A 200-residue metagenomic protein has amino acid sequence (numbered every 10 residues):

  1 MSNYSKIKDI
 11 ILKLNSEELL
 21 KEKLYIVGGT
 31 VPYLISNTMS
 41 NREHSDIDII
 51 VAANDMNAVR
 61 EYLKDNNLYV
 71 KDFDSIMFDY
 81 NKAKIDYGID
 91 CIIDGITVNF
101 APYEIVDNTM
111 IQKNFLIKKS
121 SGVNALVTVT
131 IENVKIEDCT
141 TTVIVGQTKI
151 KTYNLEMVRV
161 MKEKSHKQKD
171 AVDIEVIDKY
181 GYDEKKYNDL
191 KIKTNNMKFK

Functional and structural regions predicted by a protein language model:
M1-K200: Compositionally biased terminal segments of proteins
